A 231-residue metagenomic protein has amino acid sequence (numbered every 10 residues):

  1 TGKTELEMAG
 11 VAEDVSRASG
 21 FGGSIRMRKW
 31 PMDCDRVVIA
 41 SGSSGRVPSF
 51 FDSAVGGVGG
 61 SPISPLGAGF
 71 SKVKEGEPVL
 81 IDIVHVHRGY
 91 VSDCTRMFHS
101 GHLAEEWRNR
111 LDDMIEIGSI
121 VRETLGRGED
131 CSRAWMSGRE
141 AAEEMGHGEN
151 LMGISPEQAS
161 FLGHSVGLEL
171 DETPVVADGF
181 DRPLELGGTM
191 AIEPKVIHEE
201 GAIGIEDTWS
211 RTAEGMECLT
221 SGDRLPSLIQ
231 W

Functional and structural regions predicted by a protein language model:
T1-W231: Active-site neighborhoods and metal-handling regions in enzymes and metal-associated proteins
